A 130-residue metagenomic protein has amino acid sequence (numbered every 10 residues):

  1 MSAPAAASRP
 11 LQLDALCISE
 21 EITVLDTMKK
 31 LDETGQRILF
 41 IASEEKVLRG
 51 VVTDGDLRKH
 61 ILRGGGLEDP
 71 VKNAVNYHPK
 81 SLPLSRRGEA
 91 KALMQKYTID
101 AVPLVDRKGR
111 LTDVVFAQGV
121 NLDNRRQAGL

Functional and structural regions predicted by a protein language model:
S2, S8, V47-H60: Extended boundary segments
S2-L16, L67-P79: Bateman (tandem CBS) regulatory domains
C17-Q36, A42-S43, I61, K80-I99 (+2 more regions): The conserved cystathionine-beta-synthase
G50-T53, T112-Q118: Short hydrophobic beta-strand motif reused across regulatory alpha/beta modules
D56-V71, Q118-G129: A short, polar/charged loop-to-alpha-helix boundary motif
T98-K108, V115, G119, R125-L130: Helix-turn-helix/homeodomain-like alpha-helical modules used for DNA recognition and transcription-factor dimerization
